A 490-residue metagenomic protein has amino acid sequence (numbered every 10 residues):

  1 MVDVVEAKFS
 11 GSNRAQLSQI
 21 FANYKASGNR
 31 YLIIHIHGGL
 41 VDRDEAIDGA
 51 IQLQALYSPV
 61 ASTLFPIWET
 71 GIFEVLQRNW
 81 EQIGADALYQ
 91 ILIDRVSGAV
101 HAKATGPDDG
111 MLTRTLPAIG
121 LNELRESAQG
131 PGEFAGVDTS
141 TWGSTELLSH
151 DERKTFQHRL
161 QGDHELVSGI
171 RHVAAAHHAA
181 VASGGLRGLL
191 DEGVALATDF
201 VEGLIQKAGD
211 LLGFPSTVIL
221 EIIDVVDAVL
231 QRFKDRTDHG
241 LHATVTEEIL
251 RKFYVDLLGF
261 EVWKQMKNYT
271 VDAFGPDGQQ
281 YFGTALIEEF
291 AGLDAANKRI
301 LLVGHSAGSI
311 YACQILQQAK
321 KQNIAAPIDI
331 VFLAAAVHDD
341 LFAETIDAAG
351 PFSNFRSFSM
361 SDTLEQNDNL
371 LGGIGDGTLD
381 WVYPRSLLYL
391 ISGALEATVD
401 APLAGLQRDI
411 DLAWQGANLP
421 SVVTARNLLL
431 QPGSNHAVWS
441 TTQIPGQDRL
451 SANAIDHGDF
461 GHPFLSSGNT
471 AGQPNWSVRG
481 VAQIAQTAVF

Functional and structural regions predicted by a protein language model:
M1-A15, W68-L147, D191, A195 (+2 more regions): Lipolytic serine-hydrolase domain surface
M1-R30, A46: Walker A/P-loop-proximal flanking segment of P-loop NTPase domains
N23-Q82, Q157-G162, V167-E247: Short, surface-exposed "cap/lid" segments of acyl-processing enzymes
I33-H35, L301-V303, V331: Structural motif
V41-D42, G308, V337-H338: Glycine-/small-residue-rich active-site loops that bind phosphorylated ligands and cofactors
L302-G308, A312: Gly/Ala-rich beta-loop-alpha elbow adjacent to hydrolase catalytic centers
